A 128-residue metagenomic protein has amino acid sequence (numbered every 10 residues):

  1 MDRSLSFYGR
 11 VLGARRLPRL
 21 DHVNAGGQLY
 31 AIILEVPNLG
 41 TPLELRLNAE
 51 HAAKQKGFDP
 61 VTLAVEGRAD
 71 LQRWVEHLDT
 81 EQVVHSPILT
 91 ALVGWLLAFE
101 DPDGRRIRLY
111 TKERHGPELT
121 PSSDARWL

Functional and structural regions predicted by a protein language model:
M1-G40: Core segments of cupin and vicinal oxygen chelate
M1-L5, L17, F58-L63, H115-L128: N-terminal beta-strand motif that seeds the catalytic metal site of vicinal oxygen chelate
R19-N24, N48-E50, L89-L92: Short, solvent-exposed loop/turn elements at beta->coil junctions and helix N-caps that rim active or binding pockets
A31, P60, H85: Histidine-centered active-site/metal-ligand motif
E35-P37, H51-H77, W95-E100: Vicinal oxygen chelate
L43-R46, R108: Conserved beta-strand in the GNAT
V75-L128: Vicinal oxygen chelate
